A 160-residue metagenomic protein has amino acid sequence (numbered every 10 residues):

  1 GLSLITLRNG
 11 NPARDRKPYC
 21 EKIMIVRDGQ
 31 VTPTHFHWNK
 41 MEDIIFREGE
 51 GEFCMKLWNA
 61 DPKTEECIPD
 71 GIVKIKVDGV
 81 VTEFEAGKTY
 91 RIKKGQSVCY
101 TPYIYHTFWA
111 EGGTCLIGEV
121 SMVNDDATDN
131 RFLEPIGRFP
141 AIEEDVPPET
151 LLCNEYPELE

Functional and structural regions predicted by a protein language model:
G1-C20, P147-E158: A short, N-terminal "cap"/entry segment at the start of jelly-roll beta-barrel domains of the cupin/DSBH fold
P12-C20, V31-D43, R47-G49: A short beta-loop-beta micro-motif enriched in histidine and acidic residues
K22-M24, E42-R47, T89-Y90, V98: His/acidic/aromatic-lined binding-pocket segments of jelly-roll/cupin-type domains and related regulatory beta-sandwich
R27, A86-G112, I117-M122: Conserved metal-binding segment of the jelly-roll/cupin
R27-D28, K40-D78: Glycine- and acidic-residue-biased ligand/ion/polar-headgroup-sensing regions
D61-E85, W109-E160: Double-stranded beta-helix
